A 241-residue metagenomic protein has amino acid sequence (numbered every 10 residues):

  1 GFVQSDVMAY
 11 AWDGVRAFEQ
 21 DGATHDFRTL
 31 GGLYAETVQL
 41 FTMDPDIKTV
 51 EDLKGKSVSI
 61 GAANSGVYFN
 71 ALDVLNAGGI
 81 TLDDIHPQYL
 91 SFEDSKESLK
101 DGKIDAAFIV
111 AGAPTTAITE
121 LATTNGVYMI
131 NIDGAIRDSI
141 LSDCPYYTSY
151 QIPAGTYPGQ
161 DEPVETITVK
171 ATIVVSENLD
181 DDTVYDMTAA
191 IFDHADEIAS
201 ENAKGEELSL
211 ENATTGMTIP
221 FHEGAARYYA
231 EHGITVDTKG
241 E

Functional and structural regions predicted by a protein language model:
G1-K54, S59-A62: Short, glycine-/small- and polar/acidic-enriched structural segments that line small-molecule recognition paths
F2, A62, D84, F108 (+3 more regions): A generic structural-conservation signal
Q4, Y10-G14, F18, M43 (+9 more regions): Structured segments of extracytoplasmic/periplasmic soluble domains in secreted or envelope-associated proteins
S5-V7, G14-A17, D46, L82-V174 (+1 more regions): Pocket-lining segment of extracytoplasmic ligand-binding domains
F27, V50, Y68-L75, F92 (+5 more regions): Extracytoplasmic/secreted envelope proteins and their assembly/folding machinery, especially bacterial periplasmic
K48, N76, T238-E241: N-terminal targeting leader peptides, primarily classical Sec-type signal peptides for secretion
S57, A63-D73, Y146-T218: Ligand-binding clefts/hinges and TM-proximal coupling segments of bilobed small-molecule sensing domains
D94, D101, A111-M129, S139-Y146 (+1 more regions): An extracytoplasmic/periplasmic, membrane-proximal ligand-sensing/linker region
